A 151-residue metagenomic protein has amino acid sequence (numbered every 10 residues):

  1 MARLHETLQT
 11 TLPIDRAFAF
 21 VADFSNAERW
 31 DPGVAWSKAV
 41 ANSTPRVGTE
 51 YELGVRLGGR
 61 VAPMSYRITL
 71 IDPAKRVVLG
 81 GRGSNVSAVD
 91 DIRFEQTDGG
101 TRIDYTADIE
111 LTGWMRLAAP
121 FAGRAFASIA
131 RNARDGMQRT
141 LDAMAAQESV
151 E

Functional and structural regions predicted by a protein language model:
M1-A41, R46, V150-E151: Hydrophobic ligand-binding cavity/cleft-lining segments
M1-Q9, D15, E50, P63 (+3 more regions): Intrinsic-disorder/low-complexity, polar/charged segments enriched in Ser/Thr/Lys/Arg/Asp/Glu/Gln
H5, W30, R60, E95-D98: Hydrophobic/basic alpha-helical segments enriched in Actinobacteria
T7-T11, K38, G54, R67 (+2 more regions): Generic structural detector for well-ordered beta-strands
T11, I71-D72, T97: A short, compositionally biased micro-patch
A19-N26, P32, A127, R131 (+3 more regions): Short, intrinsically disordered, mixed-charge
E28, K38-N85, R102, D135-E151: Glycine-rich portal/gate segments that line the openings of hydrophobic small-molecule binding cavities
R82-N132: Beta-strand/loop substructures that line and gate deep hydrophobic ligand-binding cavities in soluble
